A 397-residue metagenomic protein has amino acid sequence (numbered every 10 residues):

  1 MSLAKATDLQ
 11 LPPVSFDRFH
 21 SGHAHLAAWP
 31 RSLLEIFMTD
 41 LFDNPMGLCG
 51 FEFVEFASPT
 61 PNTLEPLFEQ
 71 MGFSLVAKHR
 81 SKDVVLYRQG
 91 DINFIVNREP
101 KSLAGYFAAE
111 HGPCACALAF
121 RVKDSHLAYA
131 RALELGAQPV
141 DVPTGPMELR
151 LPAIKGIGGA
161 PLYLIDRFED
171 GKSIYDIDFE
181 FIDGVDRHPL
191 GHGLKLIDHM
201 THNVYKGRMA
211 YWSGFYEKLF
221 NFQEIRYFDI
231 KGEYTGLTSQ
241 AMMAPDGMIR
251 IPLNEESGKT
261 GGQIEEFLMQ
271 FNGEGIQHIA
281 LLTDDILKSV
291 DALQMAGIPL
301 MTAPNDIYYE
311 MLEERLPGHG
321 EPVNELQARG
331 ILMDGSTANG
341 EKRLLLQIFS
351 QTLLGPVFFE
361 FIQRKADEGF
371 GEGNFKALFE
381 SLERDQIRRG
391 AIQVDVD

Functional and structural regions predicted by a protein language model:
D17, S21-A24: Short hydrophobic alpha-helical segments enriched in small aliphatic residues
L33-P61, A115-L118, I174-S213, N272-L281 (+2 more regions): N-terminal beta-strand motif that seeds the catalytic metal site of vicinal oxygen chelate
I36-F181, Q347: An N-terminus-focused feature that recognizes amino-terminal "leader" regions
C49-S58, G105-A130, P152-I154, K195-Y205 (+3 more regions): Vicinal oxygen chelate
L64-E69, A132, F215-E217, L293 (+1 more regions): Conserved active-site tyrosine of GNAT-family acetyltransferases
A115-L118, E134-G232, Q240, P322-I362: Extended catalytic-interface subdomain
I249-I251, N272-Q351, V357-R364: Long compositionally biased, domain-poor regions of proteins
